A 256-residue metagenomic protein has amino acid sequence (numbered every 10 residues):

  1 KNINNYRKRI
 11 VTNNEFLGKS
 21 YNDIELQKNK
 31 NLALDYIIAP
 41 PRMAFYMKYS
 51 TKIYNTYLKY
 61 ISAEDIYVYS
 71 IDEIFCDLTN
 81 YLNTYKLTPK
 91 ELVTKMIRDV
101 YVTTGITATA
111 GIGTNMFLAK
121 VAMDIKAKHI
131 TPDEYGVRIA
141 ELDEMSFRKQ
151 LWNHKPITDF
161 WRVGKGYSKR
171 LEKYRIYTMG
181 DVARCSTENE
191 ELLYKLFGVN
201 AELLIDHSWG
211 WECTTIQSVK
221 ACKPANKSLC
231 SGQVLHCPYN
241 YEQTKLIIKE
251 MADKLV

Functional and structural regions predicted by a protein language model:
K1-I71, F75, L82, D206-S208: Residues that scaffold, gate, or flank divalent-cation-dependent active/transport sites
N2, K52-I61, K95-T104, R170 (+2 more regions): Generic non-transmembrane alpha-helical segments
A33, D159, K165-V256: DNA-contacting surface of Y-family translesion DNA polymerases
K59, T94-M96, M123, Q150 (+3 more regions): Surface-exposed, charge/polar-rich loops and edge strands
S70-L78, T114-A119: Short, conserved phosphate-binding/catalytic loop or strand-edge motifs used in phosphoryl-/nucleotidyl-transfer
D72, A110-G111, G164, V182: A residue-level signal for conserved active-site and pocket-lining positions in enzyme catalytic cores
F75-I97, R175: Catalytic palm subdomain of template-directed nucleic-acid polymerases, centered on the conserved carboxylate motif
L92, M96-T158: Long, highly charged, low-complexity intrinsically disordered interaction regions that mediate electrostatic DNA/RNA
